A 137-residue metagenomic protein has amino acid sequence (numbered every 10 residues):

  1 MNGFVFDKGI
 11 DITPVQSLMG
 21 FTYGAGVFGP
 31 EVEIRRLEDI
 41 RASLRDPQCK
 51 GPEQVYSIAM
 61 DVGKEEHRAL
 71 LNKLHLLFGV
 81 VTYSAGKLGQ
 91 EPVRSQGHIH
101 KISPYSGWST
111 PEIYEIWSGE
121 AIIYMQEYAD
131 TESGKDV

Functional and structural regions predicted by a protein language model:
M1-Q16: Intrinsically disordered, low-structural-confidence terminal and linker regions
G3-V5, G20, V27: Intrinsic disorder/low-structure terminal segments
T22-D136: Active-site region of the double-stranded beta-helix
